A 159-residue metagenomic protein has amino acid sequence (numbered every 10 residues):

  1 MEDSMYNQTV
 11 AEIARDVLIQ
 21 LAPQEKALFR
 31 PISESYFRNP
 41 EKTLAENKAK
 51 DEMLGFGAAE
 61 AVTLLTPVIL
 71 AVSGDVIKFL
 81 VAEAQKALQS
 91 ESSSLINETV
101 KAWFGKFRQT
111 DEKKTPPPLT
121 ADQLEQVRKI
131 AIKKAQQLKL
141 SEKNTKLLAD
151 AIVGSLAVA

Functional and structural regions predicted by a protein language model:
M1, E41-E52, T99-P118: Intrinsically disordered, low-complexity linkers and terminal tails enriched in Pro/Gly and often acidic or mixed-charge
M1-P67, A71: Long, low-complexity
N7, L70, G74, K78 (+3 more regions): Alpha-helix N-cap/helix-initiation sites
V10-A14, E25-F29, N97, R128 (+2 more regions): Short amphipathic alpha-helical segments that mediate assembly, nucleic-acid/protein binding, or membrane association
Q20, Q24, S35-K42, A102 (+4 more regions): Surface-exposed polar/charged interaction patches
K48-F107: Membrane-inserting effector segments that mediate pore formation, membrane fusion, or transient membrane insertion
F107-A159: Amphipathic, membrane-inserting segments
